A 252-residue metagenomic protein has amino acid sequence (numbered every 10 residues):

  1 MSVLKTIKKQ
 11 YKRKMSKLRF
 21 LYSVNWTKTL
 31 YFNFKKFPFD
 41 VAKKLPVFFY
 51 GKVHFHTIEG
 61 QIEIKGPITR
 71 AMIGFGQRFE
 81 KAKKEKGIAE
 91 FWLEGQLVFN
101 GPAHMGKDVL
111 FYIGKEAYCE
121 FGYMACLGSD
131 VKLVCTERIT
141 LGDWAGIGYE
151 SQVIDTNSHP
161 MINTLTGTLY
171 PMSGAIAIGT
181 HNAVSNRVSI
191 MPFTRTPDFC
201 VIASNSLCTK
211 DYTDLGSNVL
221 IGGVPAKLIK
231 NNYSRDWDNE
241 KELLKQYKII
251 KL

Functional and structural regions predicted by a protein language model:
M1-I154, A175-H181, V188, D198 (+3 more regions): Domain-scale signature associated with acetyltransferase and cell-envelope carbohydrate enzymes
I154-N163: Short acidic/His/Gly/Ser-rich catalytic and metal-binding motifs that mark active-site loops of diverse hydrolases
H159, S206-L207, T213: Flexible glycine-rich beta->alpha loop in the catalytic core of nucleotide-sugar glycosyltransferases
N163-G167, Y233: Short acidic, glycine/proline-rich loop/turn micro-motifs
T168-I176: A short acidic, glycine-rich active-site loop that binds or catalyzes chemistry on phosphate/adenosine moieties
S185-N186, S204: Conserved beta-strand->loop/alpha-helix structural units within folded catalytic cores of enzymes with alpha/beta
M191-F193: Extended serine/threonine-enriched, polar tracts that run as long, contiguous segments within proteins
